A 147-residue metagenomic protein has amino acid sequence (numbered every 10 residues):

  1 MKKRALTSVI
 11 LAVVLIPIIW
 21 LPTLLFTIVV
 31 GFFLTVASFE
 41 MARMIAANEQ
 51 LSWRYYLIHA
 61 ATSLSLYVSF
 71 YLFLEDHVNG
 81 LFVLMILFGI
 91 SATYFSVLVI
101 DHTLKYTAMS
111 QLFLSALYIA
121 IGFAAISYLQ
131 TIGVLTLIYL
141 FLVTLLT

Functional and structural regions predicted by a protein language model:
K2-T147: Membrane-embedded alpha-helical bundles of polytopic integral membrane proteins
